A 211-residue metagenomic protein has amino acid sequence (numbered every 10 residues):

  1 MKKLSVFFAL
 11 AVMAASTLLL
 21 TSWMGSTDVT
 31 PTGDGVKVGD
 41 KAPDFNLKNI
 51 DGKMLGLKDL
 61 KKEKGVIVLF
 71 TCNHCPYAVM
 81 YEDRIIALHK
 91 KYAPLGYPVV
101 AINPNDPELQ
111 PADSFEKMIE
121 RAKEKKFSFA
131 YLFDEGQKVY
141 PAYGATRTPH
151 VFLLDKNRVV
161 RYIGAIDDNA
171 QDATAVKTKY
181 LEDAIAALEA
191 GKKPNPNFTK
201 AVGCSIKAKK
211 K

Functional and structural regions predicted by a protein language model:
M1-V29: Bacterial Sec-dependent N-terminal signal peptides
S26-K58: N-terminal "domain-start" segment that seeds a small globular fold
G56-V79, I185: Short active-site neighborhood of thiol/selenol oxidoreductases, capturing the structured segment around
E63-V66, P94-V99, K126-A130, K156-V159: Loop/turn elements at helix/coil->beta-strand transitions in domains of secreted/extracellular proteins
V79-E124, E135-A142: Structural microenvironment flanking redox-active thiols in thiol-disulfide oxidoreductases
I119-D155, V160-R161: Short, internal strand/loop/helix patches that form the active-site neighborhood or redox-interaction surface
L153-K211: Thiol-/selenol-based redox modules, centered on thioredoxin-like and closely related oxidoreductase domains
